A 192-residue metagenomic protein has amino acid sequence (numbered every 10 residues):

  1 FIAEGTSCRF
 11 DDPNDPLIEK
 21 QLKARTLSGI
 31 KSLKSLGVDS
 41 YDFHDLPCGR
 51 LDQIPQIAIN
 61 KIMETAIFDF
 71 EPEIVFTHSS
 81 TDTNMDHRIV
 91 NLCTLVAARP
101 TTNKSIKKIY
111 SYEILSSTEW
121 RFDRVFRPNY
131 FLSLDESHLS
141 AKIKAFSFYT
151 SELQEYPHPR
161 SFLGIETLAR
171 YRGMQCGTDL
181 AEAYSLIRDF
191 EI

Functional and structural regions predicted by a protein language model:
F1-I18: ATP-dependent adenylation/pyrophosphate-handling site
I2-E4, D45-C48, I114: Active-site loop/turn elements of alpha/beta-hydrolase fold enzymes, especially the short glycine-/histidine-rich
L17-C48: Conserved nucleotide-sugar phosphate-binding/catalytic loop shared by glycosyltransferases and other
K34, S40, G49-I192: Metal-dependent de-N-acetylase/amidase catalytic core
